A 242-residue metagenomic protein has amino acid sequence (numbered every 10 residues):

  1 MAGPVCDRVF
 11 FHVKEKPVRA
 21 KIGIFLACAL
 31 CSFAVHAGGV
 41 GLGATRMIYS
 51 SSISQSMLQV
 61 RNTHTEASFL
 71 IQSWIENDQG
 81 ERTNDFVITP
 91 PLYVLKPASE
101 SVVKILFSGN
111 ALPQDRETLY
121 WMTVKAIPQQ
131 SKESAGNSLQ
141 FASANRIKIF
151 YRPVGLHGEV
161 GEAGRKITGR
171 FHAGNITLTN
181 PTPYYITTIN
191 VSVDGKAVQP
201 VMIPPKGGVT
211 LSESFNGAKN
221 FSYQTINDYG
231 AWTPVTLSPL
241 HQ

Functional and structural regions predicted by a protein language model:
M1-F10: Positively charged N-terminal leader segments that act as targeting/secretion signals
R19-A27: Sec-dependent signal peptide recognition, specifically the positively charged N-region followed immediately by
S32-A34: N-terminal signal peptide c-region/cleavage motif recognized by signal peptidases
A37-Q59, E159-T168: Beta-sheet-dominated interaction scaffolds and their linkers
V60-H64, I176-T182: Asparagine-centered strand-capping/turn motif at beta-strand->loop junctions
L70-Q72, E76-P91, T187-A197: Short beta-strand and strand-turn-strand segments in soluble, beta-rich domains
T83-L112, G195-N220: Intrinsically disordered, low-complexity Pro/Gly/Ser/Thr-rich segments with frequent PxxP/GP/PP motifs and embedded
N110-L156, K219-Q242: Terminal connector regions
